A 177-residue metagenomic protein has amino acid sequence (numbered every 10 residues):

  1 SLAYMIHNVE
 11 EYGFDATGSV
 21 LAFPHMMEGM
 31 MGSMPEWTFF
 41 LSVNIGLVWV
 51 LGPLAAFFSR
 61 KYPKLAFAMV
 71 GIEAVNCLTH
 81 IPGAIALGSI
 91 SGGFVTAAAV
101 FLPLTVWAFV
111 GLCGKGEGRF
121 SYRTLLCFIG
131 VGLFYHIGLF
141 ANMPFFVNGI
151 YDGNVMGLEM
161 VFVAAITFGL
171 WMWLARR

Functional and structural regions predicted by a protein language model:
S1-L2, K61-E73: Interfacial segments of alpha-helical transmembrane regions
S1-W49: Early transmembrane hairpin module of multi-pass membrane proteins
Y4-N8, I72-I81, G130-N142: Aromatic-anchored segments of alpha-helical transmembrane domains
S33-S42, A66-M69, S89-V100, G157: A loop-to-helix transmembrane entry motif
S42-A56, E73-C77, V100-T105: Core segments of transmembrane alpha-helices that mediate helix-helix packing or line hydrophobic substrate/ligand
P53, L78-G83, F101-F120, G138-A141: Alpha-helical transmembrane segments in multipass membrane proteins, preferentially the mid-helix core
R60, I81-F94, F145-G149: Membrane-interface helix caps and helix-loop-helix hairpins in membrane proteins
G111-R177: Terminal transmembrane helical module of multi-pass membrane proteins
